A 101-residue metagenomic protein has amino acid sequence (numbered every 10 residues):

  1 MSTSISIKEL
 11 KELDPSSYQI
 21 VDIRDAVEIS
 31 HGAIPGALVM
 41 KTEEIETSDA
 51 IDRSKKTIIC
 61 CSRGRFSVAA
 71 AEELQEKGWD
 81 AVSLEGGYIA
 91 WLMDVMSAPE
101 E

Functional and structural regions predicted by a protein language model:
M1-Q19, D25-K56, R65-E101: Rhodanese-like catalytic fold shared by cysteine-dependent sulfurtransferases and DSP/PTP-type phosphatases
C60-C61: Short, surface-exposed ligand- or partner-binding patches at beta-edge/loop junctions that are enriched in aromatics
